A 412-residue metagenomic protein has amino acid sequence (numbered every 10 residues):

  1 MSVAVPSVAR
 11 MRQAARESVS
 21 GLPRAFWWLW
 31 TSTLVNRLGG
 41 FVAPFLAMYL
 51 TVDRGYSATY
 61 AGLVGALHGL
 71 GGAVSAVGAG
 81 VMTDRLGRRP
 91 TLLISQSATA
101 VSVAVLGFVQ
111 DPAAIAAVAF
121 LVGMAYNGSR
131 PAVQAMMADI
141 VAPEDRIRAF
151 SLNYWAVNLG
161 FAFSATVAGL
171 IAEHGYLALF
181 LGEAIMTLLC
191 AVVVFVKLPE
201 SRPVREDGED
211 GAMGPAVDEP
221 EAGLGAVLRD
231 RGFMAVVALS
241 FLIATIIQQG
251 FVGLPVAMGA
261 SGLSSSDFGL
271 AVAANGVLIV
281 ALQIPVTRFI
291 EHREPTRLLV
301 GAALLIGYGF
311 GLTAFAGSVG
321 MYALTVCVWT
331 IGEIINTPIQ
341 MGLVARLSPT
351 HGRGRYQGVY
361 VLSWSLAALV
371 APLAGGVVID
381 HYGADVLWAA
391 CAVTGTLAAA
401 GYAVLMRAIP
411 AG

Functional and structural regions predicted by a protein language model:
S2-P23, P199-V237: Juxtamembrane intracellular "pre-TM" segments in multi-pass secondary transporters
V19-G69, F233-A271: Helix-loop boundary and gating motifs at the non-cytosolic
F41, G69-V77, F161-A162, G276-I284 (+1 more regions): Residue-level signature of mid-helix packing/kink "hotspots" within the transmembrane helices of 12-pass Major
V74-Q110: Conserved MFS/SLC helix-loop-helix module at the cytosolic interface between two early adjacent transmembrane helices
S75-G87, L282-P295, I379: Helix-to-loop junctions at the C-terminal end of transmembrane segments in multipass secondary transporters
P90-A104, R297-L312: Structural signature of the two symmetry-related core transmembrane helices
V118-V157: Cytoplasmic helix-loop-helix junction between adjacent transmembrane helices in 12-TM secondary transporters
A172-I185, V377-G395: A membrane-interface helix-boundary motif in multi-pass transporters
